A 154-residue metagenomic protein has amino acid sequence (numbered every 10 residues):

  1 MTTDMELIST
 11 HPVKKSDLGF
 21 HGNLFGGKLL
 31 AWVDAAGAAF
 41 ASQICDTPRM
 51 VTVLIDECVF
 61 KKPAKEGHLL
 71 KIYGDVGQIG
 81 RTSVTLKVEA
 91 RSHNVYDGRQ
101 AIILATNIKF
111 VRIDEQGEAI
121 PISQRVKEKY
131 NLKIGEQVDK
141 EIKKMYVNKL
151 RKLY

Functional and structural regions predicted by a protein language model:
M1-P12, S16: Extreme N-terminal tail/first-helix region
T3-L7, K65-L69, G77-Y154: HotDog/MaoC-like acyl-thioester-processing domains
T10-V13, V59, K109: Generic structural detector for well-ordered beta-strands
L18-W32: A conserved, well-ordered hydrophobic junction motif at loop->secondary-structure transitions
K28-T47: Active-site helix/loop of acyl-thioester processing domains in fatty-acid/polyketide metabolism, spanning hotdog-fold
T47-P63: Small beta-barrel nucleic-acid-binding modules, principally OB-folds
